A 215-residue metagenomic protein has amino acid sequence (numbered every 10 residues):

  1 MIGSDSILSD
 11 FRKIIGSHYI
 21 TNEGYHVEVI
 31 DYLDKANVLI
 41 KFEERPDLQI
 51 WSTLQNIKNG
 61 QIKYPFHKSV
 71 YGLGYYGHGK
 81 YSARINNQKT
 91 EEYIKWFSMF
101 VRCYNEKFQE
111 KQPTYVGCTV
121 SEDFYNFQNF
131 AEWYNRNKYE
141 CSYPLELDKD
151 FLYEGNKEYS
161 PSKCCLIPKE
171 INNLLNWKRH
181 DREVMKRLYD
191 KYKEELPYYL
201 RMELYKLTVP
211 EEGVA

Functional and structural regions predicted by a protein language model:
M1-Q49, Y64-Y93: Short helix-coil boundary/hinge micro-motifs
I30-Y32, E43, T53, G60 (+2 more regions): Compositionally biased, intrinsically disordered low-complexity segments
I50-V70, P161-K163: Cysteine-rich micro-motifs
A83-N105, E110-K191: Short, cationic Gly/His-enriched loop motifs
H180-E211: Charged/polar low-complexity intrinsically disordered segments, enriched in acidic residues
